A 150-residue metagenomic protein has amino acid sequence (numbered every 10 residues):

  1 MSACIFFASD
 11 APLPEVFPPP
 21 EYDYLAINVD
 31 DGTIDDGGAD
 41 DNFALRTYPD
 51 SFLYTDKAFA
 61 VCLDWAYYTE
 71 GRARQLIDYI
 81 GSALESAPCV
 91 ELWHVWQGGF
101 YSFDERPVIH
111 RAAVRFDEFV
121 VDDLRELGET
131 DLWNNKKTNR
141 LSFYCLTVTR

Functional and structural regions predicted by a protein language model:
M1-R150: Structured alpha/beta or helical-core interaction and ligand-binding surfaces enriched in interleaved
